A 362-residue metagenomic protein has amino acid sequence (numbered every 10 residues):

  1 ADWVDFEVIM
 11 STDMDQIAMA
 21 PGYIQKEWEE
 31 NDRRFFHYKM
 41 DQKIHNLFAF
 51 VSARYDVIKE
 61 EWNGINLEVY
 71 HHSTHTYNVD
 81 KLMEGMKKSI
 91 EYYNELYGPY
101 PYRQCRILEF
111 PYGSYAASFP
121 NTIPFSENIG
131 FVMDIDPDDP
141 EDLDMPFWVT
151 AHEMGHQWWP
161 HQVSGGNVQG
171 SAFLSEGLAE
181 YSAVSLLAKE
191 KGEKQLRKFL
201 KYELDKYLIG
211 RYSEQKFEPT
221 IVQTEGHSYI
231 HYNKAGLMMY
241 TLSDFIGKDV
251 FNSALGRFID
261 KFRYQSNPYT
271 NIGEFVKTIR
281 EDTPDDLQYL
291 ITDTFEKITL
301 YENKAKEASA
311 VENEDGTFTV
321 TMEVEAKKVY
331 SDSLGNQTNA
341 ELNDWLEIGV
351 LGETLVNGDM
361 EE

Functional and structural regions predicted by a protein language model:
A1-A151: Hydrophobic helix-coil surface modules that form long, contiguous segments used for peptide/substrate interaction
M19, Q288, L300-E362: Beta-strand-rich binding/interaction modules
H75, S228-M322: Amphipathic alpha-helical substructures
K87, Y92, M133-K198: Zinc-dependent metallopeptidase catalytic helix centered on the HExxH motif and its immediate flanking segment
P99-F110, V168-S171, K194-R197, S253-A254 (+1 more regions): Surface-exposed patches in mature extracellular/periplasmic domains of secreted proteins
E109-F110, E141-M145, G166, E218-H227 (+2 more regions): Active-site-adjacent structural elements in folded domains
A117, D142-A151, G170-L178, H227-K234 (+2 more regions): Secondary-structure capping and boundary motifs in well-ordered enzyme cores
E176-T241, F245, Q265: Acidic/His/Gly-enriched intrinsically disordered linker/tail segments that often contain short helix/coil "MoRF-like"
